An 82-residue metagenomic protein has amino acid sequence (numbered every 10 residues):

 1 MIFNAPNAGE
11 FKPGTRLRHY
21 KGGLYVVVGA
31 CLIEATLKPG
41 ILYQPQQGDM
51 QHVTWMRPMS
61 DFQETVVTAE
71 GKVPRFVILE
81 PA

Functional and structural regions predicted by a protein language model:
M1-A82: Mixed-charge, low-complexity intrinsically disordered regions
